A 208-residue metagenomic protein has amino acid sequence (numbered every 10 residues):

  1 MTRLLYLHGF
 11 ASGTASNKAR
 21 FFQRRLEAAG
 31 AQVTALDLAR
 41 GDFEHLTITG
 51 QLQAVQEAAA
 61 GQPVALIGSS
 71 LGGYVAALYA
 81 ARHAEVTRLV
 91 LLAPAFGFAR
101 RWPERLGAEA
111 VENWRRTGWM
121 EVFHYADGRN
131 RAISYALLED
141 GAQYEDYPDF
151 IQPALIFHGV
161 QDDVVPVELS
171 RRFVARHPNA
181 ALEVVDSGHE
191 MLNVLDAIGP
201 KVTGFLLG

Functional and structural regions predicted by a protein language model:
T2-R40: Short, surface-exposed "cap/lid" segments of acyl-processing enzymes
S16-Q23, L52, P166-R171: Short, surface-exposed alpha-helical segments at coil->helix boundaries
L26, Y79-H83: Aromatic pocket-lining residues of Rossmann-like dinucleotide-binding sites
A35-G41, P94, S187: Active-site loop/turn elements of alpha/beta-hydrolase fold enzymes, especially the short glycine-/histidine-rich
L36-G61: Catalytic nucleophile-loop/oxyanion-hole region of alpha/beta-hydrolase and closely related hydrolase-like folds
G68-A76: Gly/Ala-rich beta-loop-alpha elbow adjacent to hydrolase catalytic centers
V86-R88, L92-R176, A180-G208: The alpha/beta-hydrolase serine catalytic core
